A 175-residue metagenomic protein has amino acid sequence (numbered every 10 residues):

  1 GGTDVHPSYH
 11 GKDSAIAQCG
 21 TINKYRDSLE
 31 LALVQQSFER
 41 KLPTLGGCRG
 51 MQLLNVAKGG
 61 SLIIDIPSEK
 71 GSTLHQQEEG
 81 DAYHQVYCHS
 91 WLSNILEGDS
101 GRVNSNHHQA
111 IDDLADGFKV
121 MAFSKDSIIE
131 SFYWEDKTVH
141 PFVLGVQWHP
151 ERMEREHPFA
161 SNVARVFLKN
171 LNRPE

Functional and structural regions predicted by a protein language model:
G2-T3, E151: Flexible loop residues that form catalytic and substrate-binding hotspots at small-molecule/glycan-binding clefts
T3-A15: Short, flexible, mixed-charge acidic loops at enzyme active sites
T3-H6, M51, I111: Glycine-rich nucleotide phosphate-binding loop and flanking beta-alpha elements of Rossmann-like dinucleotide-binding
P7-H10, L54-A57, F132, R155: Short glycine-/acidic-enriched loop or helix-start segments at secondary-structure transitions that form or flank
G11-S14, G59-L62, G117-K119, F159-N162: Short, glycine/charged-enriched secondary-structure capping and boundary segments
A17-G20: Short, basic, glycine/proline-bearing loop/turn elements
I22-L42, P67-T73, Q77-E175: Amide-donor transfer/coupling interface in amidating biosynthetic enzymes
L29, Q35-S61: Catalytic nucleophile loop
